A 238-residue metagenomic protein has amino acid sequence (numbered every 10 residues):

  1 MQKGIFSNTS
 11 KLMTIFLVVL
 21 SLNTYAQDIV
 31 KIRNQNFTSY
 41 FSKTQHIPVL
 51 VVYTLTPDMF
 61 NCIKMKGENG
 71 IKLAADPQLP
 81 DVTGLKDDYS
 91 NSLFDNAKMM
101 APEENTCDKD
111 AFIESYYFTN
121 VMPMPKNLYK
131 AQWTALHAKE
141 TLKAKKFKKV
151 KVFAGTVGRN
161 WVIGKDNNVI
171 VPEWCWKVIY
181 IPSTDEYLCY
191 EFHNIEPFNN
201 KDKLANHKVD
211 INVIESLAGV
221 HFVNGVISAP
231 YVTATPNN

Functional and structural regions predicted by a protein language model:
Q2-M13: Bacterial N-terminal signal peptides that target proteins for export
T9-S10, V18, T184: Enrichment for repetitive, rod-forming helical segments
F16-Y25: Hydrophobic h-region of N-terminal signal peptides that target proteins for export in Gram-negative bacteria
Q27-K31: Cleaved targeting-peptide boundary
I32-D95: Short, His- and charge-rich active-site/binding loops that engage polyanionic ligands
P77-N238: Domain-level detector of nuclease and nuclease-like folds in predominantly extracellular/periplasmic contexts
